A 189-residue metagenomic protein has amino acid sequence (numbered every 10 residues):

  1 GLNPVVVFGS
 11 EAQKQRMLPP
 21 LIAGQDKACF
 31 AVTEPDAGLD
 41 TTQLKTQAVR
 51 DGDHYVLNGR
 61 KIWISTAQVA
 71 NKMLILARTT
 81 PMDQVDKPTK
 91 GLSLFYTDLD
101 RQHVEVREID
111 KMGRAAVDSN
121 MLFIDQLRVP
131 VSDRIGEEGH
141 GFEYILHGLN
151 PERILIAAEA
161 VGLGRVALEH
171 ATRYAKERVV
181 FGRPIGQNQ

Functional and structural regions predicted by a protein language model:
G1-A12, G38-D40: N-terminal glycine-rich flavin-associated loop
S10, G59, F95, I124 (+1 more regions): Residue-level signal for inorganic ion chemistry
M17, L44, R60-I62, V106-K111: Short beta-alpha junctions and helix-cap segments that line functional grooves
G24-V32, L76: A short, Trp-centered hydrophobic/proline-enriched beta-strand micro-motif
D36-L39, W63-T66, V85-D86, D110-D118: Short Gly/Pro-enriched turn/cap motifs at secondary-structure boundaries
T46-A48: A structural signal for short hydrophobic beta-strand segments in well-ordered beta-sheet cores
N58-R107: A short core secondary-structure module
V104-Q189: Glycine-rich beta->alpha junctions and the first turn(s) of the following alpha-helix
